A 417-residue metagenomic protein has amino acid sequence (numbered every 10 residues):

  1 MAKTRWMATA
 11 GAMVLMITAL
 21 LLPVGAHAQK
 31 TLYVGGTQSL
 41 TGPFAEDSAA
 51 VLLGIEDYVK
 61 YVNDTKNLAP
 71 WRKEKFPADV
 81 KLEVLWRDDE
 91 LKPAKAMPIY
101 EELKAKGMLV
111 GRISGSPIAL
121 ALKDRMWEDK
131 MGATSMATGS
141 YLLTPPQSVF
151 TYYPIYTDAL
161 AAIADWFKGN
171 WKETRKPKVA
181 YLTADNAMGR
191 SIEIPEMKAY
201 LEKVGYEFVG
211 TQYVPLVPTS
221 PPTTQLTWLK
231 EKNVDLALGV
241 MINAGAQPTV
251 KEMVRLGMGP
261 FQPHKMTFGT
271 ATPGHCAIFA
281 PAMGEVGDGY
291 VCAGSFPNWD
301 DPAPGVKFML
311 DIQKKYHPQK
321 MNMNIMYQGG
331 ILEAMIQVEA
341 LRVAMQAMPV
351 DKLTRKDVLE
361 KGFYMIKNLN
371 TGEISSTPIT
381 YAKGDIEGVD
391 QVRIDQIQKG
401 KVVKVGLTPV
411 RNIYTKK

Functional and structural regions predicted by a protein language model:
M1-T9: N-terminal secretory signal peptides that target proteins for export/translocation
A10-P23: Bacterial N-terminal signal peptides
A26-G36, W71-K81, K168-K178: Immediate post-signal peptide segment of exported/extracytoplasmic ligand-binding proteins
Y33, E46-L53, T65-T144, Y152-I155 (+3 more regions): Beta-alpha junction/loop-to-helix N-cap segments that form part of ligand/metal-binding clefts
G35-Y58, R87-P93, L182-E193, N322-G329: Extracytoplasmic "Venus flytrap"
L53, A94, K106-Y213, M258-C292: Extracytoplasmic ligand/sensor domains, especially the bilobed periplasmic-binding protein
P154-I155, M253-I331, T408-Y414: Extracellular/periplasmic periplasmic-binding protein-like sensory domains
K315-Y327, V338-K404: Segments of small-molecule ligand-sensing domains
